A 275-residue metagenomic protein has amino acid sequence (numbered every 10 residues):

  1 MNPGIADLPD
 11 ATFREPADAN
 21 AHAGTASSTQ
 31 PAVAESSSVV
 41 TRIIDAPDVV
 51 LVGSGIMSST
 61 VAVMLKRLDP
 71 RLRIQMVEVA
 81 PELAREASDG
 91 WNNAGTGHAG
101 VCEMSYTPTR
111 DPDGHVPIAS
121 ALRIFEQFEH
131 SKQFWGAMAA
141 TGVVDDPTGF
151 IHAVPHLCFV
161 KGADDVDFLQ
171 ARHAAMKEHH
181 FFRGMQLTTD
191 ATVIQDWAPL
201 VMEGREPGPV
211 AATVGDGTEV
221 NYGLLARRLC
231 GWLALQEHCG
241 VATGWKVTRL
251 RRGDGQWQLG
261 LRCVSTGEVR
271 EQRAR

Functional and structural regions predicted by a protein language model:
M1-V49, R67-R71: Extreme N-terminal leader/targeting segments of oxidoreductases
P47-Q75: N-terminal Rossmann-like FAD-binding beta1-loop-alpha1 element of flavoenzymes
I56, T60, M64, H130 (+2 more regions): Short amphipathic alpha-helical face segments that pack within enzyme cores and frequently flank/anchor catalytic
R67-D89: Glycine-rich FAD pyrophosphate-binding loop
G95-D196: Dinucleotide-binding Rossmann-like beta1-alpha1 core, especially the glycine-rich loop that anchors the ADP
A211-R275: Helical element adjacent to the flavin cofactor pocket in flavoenzyme catalytic cores
